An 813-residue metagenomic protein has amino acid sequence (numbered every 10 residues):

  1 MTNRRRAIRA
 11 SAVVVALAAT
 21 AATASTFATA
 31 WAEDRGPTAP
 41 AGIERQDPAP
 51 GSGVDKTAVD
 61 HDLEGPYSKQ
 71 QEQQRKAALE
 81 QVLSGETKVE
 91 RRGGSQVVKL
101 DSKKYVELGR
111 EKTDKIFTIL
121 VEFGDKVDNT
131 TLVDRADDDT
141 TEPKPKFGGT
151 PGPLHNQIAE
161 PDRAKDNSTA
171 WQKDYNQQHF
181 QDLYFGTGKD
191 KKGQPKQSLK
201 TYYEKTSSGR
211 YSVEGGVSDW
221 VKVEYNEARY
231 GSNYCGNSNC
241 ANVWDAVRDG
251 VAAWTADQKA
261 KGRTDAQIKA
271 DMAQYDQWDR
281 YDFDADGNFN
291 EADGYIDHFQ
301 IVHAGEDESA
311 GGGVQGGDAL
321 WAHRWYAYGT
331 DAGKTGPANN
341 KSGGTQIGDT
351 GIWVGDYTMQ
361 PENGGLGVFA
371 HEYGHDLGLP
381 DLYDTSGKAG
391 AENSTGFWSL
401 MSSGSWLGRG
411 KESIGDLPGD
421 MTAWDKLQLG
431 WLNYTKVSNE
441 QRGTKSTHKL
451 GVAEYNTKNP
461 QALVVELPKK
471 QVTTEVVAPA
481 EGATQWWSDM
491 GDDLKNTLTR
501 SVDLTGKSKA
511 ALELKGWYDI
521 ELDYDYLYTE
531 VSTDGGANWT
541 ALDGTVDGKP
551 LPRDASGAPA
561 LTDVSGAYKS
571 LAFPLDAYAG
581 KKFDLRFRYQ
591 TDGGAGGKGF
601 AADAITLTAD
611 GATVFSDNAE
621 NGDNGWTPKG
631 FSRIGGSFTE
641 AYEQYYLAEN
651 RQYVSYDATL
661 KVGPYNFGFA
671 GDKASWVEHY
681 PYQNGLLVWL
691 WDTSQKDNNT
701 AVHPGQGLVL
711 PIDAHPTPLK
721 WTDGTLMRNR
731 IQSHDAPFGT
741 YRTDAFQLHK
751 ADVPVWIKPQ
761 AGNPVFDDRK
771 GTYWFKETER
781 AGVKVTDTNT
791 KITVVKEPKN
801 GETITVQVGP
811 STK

Functional and structural regions predicted by a protein language model:
T2-A32: Secretory targeting and sorting signals
E33-S394, W398: Active-site-proximal segment of zinc-dependent metalloprotease catalytic domains
D34-A58, D62, E122, N129-L183 (+13 more regions): Non-catalytic C-terminal accessory/binding modules of secreted extracellular proteins
G506, W517-D525, G593-G596, Y656: Extended, low-complexity, turn-rich repeat/linker tracts enriched in Gly/Pro/Ser/Thr and Asp/Glu that occur
A510-Y518, K582-Q590, A619: Extracellular beta-strand-rich recognition modules
Y524-Y526, T591-T608: Extracellular carbohydrate recognition
G557-D584, R588-D592: Short, surface-exposed tryptophan/glycine-enriched loops that mediate extracellular molecular recognition
N621-F631: Short, tryptophan-glycine- and acidic/Ser/Thr-enriched carbohydrate-recognition patches
